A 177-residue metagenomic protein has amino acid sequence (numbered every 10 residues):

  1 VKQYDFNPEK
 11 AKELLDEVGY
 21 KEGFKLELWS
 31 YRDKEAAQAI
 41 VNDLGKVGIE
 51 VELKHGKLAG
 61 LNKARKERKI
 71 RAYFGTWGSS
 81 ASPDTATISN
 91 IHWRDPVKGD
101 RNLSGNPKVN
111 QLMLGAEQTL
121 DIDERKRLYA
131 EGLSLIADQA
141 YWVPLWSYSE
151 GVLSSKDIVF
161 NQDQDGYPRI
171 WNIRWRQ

Functional and structural regions predicted by a protein language model:
V1-E9, Y20, A64-R68, I88-Q118 (+1 more regions): Short, solvent-exposed loop/beta-turn-alpha elements that line the ligand-binding surface or hinge of extracytoplasmic
V1-N42, K46-V47, K108-L112, R127 (+3 more regions): Append "and occasionally in soluble cytosolic enzymes with long acidic Gly/Pro-rich linkers
V18-E35, K69-W77, L120-K156: Bilobed periplasmic-binding protein-like "clamshell/Venus-flytrap" ligand-binding domains
L28, D43-P96, L128: Periplasmic binding protein-like
Q38-I40, D84-A86, K156-D157: Short, solvent-exposed loop/turn and secondary-structure capping segments
